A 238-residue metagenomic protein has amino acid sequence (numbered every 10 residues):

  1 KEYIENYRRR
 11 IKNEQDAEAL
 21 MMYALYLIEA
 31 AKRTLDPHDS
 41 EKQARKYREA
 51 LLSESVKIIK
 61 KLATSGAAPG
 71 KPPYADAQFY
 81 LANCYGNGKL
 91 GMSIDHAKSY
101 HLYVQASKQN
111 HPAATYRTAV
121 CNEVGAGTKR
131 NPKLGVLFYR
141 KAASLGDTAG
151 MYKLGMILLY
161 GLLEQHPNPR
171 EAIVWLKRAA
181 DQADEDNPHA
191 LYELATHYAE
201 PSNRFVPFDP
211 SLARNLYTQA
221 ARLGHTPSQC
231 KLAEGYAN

Functional and structural regions predicted by a protein language model:
K1-I4: Fungal intrinsically disordered, low-complexity serine/threonine- and proline-rich regulatory regions
N6-R10, E14: Extended amphipathic alpha-helical scaffold segments
N13-A17, L27-A30, T34, L51 (+17 more regions): Short helix-capping/linker turns of helical repeat alpha-solenoids
L35-Y47: A solvent-exposed, charged loop/short amphipathic helix patch at secondary-structure junctions
D36, A50-K57, S93-L102, K129-F138 (+2 more regions): Structural signature of tandem alpha-helical TPR/SEL1-like repeats, specifically the intra-repeat loop/turn
Q229-K231, G235-Y236: Eukaryotic modular interaction domains in large regulatory/scaffold proteins
